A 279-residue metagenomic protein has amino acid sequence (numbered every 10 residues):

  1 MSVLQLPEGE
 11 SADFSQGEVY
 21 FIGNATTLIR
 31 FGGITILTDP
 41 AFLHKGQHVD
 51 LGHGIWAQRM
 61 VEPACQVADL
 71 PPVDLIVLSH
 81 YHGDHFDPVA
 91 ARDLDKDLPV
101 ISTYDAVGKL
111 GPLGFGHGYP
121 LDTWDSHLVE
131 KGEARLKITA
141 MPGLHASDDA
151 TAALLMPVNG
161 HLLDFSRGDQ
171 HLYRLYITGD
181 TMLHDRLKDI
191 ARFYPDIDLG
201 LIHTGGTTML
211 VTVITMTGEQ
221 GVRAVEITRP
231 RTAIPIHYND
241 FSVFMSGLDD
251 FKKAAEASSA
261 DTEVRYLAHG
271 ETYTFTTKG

Functional and structural regions predicted by a protein language model:
S2-F14, D69, S102-Y173, E256-E271 (+1 more regions): Metallo-beta-lactamase
L6-S11, I34-L78, P88-D93, A146-A152 (+1 more regions): Pre-active-site segment of Zn-dependent metallo-hydrolases
E18-F21, P99-T103: Short, hydrophobic beta-strand segments that form beta-sheet elements in well-ordered domains
E18-F21, T35-D39, L136-G143, R174-D180: Active-site-proximal beta-strand elements of phosphoester/diester hydrolases
I29, D39, H80, D87 (+5 more regions): Divalent metal-coordination and catalytic microenvironments
I34-I36, D74-L75, P99, L136 (+3 more regions): Structural motif
P40-F42, Y81, M141-L144, G179-T181 (+2 more regions): Active-site metal-binding loops of divalent metal-dependent hydrolases
R59, P99, D105-G108, T181-E271: Cap/insert and terminal regions of metallo-dependent hydrolase folds
